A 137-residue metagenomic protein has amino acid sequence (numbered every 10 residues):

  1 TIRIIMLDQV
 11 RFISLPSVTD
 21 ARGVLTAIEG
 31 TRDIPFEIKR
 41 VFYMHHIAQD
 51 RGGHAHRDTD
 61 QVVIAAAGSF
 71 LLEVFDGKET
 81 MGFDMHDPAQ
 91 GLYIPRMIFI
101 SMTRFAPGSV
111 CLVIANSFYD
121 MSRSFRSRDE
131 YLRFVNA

Functional and structural regions predicted by a protein language model:
I2-L92, P107-G108, I114, Y119-A137: Non-catalytic, conserved peripheral segments adjacent to functional cores
Y93-M97: Short beta-strand-centered segments at strand-helix junctions
I98-A106: Beta-rich strand-turn-strand
